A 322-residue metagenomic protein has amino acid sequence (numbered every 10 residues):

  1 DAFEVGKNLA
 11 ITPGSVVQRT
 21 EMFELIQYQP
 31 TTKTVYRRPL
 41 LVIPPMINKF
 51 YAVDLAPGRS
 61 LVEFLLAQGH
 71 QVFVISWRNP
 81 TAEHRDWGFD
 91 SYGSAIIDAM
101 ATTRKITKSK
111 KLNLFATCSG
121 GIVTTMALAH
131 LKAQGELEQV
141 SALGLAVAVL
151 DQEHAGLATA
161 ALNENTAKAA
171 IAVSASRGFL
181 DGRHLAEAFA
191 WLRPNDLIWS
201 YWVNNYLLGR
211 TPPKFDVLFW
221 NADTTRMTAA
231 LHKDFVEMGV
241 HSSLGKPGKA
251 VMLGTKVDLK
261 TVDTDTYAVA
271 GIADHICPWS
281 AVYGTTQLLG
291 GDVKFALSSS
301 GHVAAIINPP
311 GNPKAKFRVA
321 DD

Functional and structural regions predicted by a protein language model:
A2-T81: Short, surface-exposed "cap/lid" segments of acyl-processing enzymes
H84-T107: Alpha/beta-hydrolase active-site loop
K105, S109-K110, V123, A127-H232: Alpha/beta-hydrolase-fold enzymes
F115-T124: Gly/Ala-rich beta-loop-alpha elbow adjacent to hydrolase catalytic centers
T261-T266, L288-D292: Short, proline-enriched alpha-helix->beta-strand connector loops that line the catalytic pocket of alpha/beta-hydrolase
A268-A270, D274: Short beta-strand/loop motif that positions the catalytic acidic residue of the alpha/beta-hydrolase fold
A273, S298-K316, A320-D322: Histidine-bearing beta->alpha loop at or near hydrolase active sites
P278-L288, S299, P309: Short alpha-helix in the alpha/beta-hydrolase fold that links the catalytic acid
